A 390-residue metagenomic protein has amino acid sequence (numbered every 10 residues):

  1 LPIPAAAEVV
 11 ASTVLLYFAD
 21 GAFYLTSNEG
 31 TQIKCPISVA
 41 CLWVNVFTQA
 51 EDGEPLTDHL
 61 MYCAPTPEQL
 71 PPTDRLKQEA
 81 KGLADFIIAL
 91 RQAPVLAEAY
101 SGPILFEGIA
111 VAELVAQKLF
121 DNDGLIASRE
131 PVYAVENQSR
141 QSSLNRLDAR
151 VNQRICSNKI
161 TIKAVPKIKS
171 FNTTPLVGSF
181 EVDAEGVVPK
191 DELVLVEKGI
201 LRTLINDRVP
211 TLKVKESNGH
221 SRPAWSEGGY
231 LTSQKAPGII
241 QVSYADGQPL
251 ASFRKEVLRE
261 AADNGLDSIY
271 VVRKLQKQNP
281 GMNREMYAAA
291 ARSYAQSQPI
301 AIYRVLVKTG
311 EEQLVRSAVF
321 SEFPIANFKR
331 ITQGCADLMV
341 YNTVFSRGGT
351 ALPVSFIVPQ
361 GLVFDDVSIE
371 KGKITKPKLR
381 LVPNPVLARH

Functional and structural regions predicted by a protein language model:
L1-V182, E197-I200, S321-A326, Q333 (+2 more regions): Active-site bordering "gate/hinge" segments that shape substrate access to catalytic or cofactor-binding pockets
Q138-H390: Dual-mode signal for accessory low-complexity, basic/Gly-rich regions
